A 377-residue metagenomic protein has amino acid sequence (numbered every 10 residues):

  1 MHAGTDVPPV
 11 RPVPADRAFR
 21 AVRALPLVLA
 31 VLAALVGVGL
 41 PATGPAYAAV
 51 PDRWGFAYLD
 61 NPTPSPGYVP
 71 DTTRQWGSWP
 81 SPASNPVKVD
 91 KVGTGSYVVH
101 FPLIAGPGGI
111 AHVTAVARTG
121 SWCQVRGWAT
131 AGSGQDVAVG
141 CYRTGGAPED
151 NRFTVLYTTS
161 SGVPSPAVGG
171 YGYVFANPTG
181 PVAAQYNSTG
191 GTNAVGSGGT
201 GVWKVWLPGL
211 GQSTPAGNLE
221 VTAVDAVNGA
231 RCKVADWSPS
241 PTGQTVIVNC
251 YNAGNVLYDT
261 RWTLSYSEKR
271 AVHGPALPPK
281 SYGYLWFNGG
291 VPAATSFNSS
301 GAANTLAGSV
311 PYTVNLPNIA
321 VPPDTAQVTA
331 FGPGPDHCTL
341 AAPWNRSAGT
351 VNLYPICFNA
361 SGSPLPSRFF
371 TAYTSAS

Functional and structural regions predicted by a protein language model:
M1-A48: Secretory targeting and sorting signals
Y47-P107, H112-S377: Extracellular receptor-binding modules and their adjoining Ser/Thr/Gly/Asp/Asn-rich linkers
